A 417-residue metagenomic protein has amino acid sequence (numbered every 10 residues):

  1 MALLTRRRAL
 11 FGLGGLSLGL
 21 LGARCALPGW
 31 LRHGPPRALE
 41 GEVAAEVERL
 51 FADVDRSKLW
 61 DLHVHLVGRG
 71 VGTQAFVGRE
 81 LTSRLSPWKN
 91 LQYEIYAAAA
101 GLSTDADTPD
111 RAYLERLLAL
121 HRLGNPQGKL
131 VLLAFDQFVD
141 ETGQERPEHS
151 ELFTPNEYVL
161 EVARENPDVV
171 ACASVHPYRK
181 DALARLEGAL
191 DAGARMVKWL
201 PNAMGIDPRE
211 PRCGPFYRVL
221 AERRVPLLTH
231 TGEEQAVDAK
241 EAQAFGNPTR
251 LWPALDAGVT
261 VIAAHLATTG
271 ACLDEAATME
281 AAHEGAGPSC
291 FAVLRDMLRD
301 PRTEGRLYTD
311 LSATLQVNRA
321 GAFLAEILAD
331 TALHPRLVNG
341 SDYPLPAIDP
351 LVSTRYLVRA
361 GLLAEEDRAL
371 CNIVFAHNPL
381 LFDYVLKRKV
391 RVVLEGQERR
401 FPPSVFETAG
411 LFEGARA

Functional and structural regions predicted by a protein language model:
M1-S17: N-terminal secretory signal peptides and thylakoid transit peptides that target proteins across membranes
A9-F11, A26-L133, V139-S150, R388 (+2 more regions): An N-terminally biased module of ancient metal coordination in phosphate/nucleic-acid-related enzymes
G22, G29, R37-G41, T269-A417: H/E-rich (His + Asp/Glu) clusters that bind or coordinate divalent metals
A38-E42, K129, F135-A244: Active-site gating/metal-coordination segments in enzymes
W60-L62, L130-L132, A171-A173, V197-W199 (+4 more regions): Hydrophobic faces of well-ordered beta-strands that scaffold small-molecule active sites in alpha/beta enzyme cores
H63-V67, H176, N202-A203, G232-E234 (+3 more regions): Catalytic metal-binding/acid-base residues of hydrolase active sites
F76-G78, A98-A106, V139-E151, A236-F245 (+2 more regions): Short, flexible/disordered intra-domain loops and linkers
A99-A119, H149-L160, C213, Q243-T249 (+3 more regions): Well-ordered, non-membrane alpha-helical segments in soluble/globular domains
